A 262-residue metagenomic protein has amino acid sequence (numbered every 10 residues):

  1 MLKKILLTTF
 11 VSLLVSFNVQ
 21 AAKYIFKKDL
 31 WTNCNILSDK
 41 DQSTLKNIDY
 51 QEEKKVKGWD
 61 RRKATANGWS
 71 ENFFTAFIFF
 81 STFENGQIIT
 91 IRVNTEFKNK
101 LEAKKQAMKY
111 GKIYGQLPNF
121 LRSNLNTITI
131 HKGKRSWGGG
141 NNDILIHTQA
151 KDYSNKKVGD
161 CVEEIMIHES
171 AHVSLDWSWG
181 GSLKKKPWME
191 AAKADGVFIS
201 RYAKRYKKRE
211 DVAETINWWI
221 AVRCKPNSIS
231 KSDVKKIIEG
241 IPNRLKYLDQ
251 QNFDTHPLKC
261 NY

Functional and structural regions predicted by a protein language model:
M1-K4: Positively charged n-region of N-terminal signal peptides that target proteins for export
T8-L14: Bacterial N-terminal signal peptides
F17-A21: Sec/Tat signal peptide C-region and signal peptidase I cleavage site
T44-L145: Auxiliary, metal-adjacent structural segments of Zn-dependent hydrolase domains
T148-M166: Short pre-active-site segment immediately N-terminal to the catalytic Zn-binding motif
D160, S178-I199: Post-HEXXH active-site segment of zinc metalloproteases
E163-S178, A213: Active-site recognition of the HExxH zinc-binding catalytic motif
E190-Y262: Metalloprotease/metallohydrolase-associated module, dominated by Zn2+-dependent proteases
